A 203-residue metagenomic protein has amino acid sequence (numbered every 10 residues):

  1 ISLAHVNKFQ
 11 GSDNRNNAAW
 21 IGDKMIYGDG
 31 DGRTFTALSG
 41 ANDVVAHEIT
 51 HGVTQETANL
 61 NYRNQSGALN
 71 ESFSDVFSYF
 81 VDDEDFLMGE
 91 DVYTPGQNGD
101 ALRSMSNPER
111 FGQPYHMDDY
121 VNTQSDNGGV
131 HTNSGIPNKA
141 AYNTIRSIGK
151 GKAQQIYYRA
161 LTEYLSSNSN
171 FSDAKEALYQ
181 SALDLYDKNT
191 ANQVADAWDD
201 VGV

Functional and structural regions predicted by a protein language model:
I1-D43, T54-V203: Zinc-dependent metallohydrolase catalytic domains
E48-T54: Surface-exposed extracellular loop regions of Gram-negative outer-membrane beta-barrel proteins
